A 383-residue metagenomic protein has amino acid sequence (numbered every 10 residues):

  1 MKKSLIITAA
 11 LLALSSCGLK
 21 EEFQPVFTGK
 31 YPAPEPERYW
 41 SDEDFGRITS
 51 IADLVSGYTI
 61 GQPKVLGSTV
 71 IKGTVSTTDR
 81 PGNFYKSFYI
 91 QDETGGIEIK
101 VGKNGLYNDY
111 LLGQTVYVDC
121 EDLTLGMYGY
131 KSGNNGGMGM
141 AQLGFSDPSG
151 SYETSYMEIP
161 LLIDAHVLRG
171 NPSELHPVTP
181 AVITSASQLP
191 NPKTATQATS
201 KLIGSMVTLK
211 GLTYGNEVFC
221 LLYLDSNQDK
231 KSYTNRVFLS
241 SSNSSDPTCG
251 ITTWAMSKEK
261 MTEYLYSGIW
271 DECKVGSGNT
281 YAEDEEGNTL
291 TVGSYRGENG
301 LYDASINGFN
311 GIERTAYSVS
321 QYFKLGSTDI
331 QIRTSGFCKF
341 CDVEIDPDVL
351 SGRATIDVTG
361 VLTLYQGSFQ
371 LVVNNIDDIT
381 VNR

Functional and structural regions predicted by a protein language model:
M1-S4, L19: Positively charged n-region of N-terminal signal peptides that target proteins for export
L5-A10: Sec-dependent signal peptide hydrophobic core
A13-S16: C-terminal motif of bacterial Sec signal peptides marking the signal peptidase cleavage site
G18-Y85, Y89-T115, D119-R383: OB-fold nucleic-acid-binding modules
